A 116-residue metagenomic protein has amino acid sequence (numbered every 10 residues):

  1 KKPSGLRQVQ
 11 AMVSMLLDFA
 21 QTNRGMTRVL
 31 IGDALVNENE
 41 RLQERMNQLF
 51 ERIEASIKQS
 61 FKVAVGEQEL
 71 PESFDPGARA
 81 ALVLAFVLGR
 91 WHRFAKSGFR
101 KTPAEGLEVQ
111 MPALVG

Functional and structural regions predicted by a protein language model:
K1-M26, P76-V83: Hydrophobic alpha-helical connector segments
P3, R24-G25, N39, E69 (+2 more regions): Residue-level recognition of short, well-ordered coil/turn positions that link secondary-structure elements
G5-Q8, I53, P103: An acidic site on a long C-lobe helix of protein kinase domains
D18-T22, M26, Q59, V63 (+2 more regions): Amphipathic C-terminal alpha-helical segment
Q21-R41: Amphipathic alpha-helical segments used for helix-helix packing
T22, E40-E67, G77-A81, E105 (+1 more regions): Amphipathic alpha-helical packing segments from all-alpha helical-bundle domains
R28-L30, Q43, E72-F74, A95-K96 (+1 more regions): Short, hydrophobic secondary-structure boundary micro-motifs
